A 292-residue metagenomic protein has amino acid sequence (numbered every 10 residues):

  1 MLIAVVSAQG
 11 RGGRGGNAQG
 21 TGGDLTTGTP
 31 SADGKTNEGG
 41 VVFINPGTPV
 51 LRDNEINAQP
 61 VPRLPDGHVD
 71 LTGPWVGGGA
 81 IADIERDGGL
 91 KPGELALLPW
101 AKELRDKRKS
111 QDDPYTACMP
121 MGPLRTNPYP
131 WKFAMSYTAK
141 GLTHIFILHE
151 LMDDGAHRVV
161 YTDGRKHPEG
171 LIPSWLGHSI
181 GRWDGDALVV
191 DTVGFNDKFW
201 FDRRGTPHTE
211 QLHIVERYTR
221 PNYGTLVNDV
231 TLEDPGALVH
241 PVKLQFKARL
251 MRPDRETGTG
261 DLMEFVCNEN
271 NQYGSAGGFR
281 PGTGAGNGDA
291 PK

Functional and structural regions predicted by a protein language model:
M1-L2: Sec-dependent N-terminal signal peptides
V5-K292: PEST-like low-complexity, intrinsically disordered acidic/proline/serine-rich tracts that flank trafficking/processing
